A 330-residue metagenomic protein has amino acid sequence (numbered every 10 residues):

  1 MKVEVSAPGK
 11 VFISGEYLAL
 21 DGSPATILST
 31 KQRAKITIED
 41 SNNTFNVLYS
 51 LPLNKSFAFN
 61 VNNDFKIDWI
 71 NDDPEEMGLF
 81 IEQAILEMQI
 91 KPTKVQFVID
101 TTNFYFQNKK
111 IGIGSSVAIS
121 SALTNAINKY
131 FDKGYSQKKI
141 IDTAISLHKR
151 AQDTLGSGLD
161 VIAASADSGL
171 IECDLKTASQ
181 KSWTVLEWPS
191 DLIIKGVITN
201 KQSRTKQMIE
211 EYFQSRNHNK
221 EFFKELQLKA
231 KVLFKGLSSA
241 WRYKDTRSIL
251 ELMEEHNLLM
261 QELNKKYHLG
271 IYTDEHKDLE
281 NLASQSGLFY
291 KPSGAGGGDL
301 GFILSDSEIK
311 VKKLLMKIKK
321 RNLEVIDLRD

Functional and structural regions predicted by a protein language model:
K2-S14, A19, I27-L28, K35-K91 (+5 more regions): C-terminal nucleotide
V95-I99: A short glycine-rich, hydrophobically flanked beta-strand micro-motif that places a catalytic Asp/Glu for divalent metal
G112-K133: DPxDG-like acidic metal-binding loop motif
I113-S115, Y290-A295: Short glycine/threonine-rich catalytic loop with a Thr-x-Gly-x-Asp
S115, S136, F222: Conserved acidic
K138-I140: Short, charged, amphipathic alpha-helices and their helix-cap/turn boundaries
G298: Glycine-rich active-site/cofactor-binding loop and its immediate structural neighborhood
